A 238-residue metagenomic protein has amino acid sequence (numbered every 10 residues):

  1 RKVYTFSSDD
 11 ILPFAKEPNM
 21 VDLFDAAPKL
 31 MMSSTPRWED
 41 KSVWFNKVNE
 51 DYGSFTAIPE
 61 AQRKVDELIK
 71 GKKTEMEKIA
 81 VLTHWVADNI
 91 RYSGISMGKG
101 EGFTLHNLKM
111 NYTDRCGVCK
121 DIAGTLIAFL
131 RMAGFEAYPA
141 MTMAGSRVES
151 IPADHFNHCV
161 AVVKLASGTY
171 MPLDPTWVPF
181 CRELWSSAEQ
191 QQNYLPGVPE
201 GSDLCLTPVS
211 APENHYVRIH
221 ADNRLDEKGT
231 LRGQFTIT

Functional and structural regions predicted by a protein language model:
R1, K72, R115-V118, A137: A conserved hydrophobic secondary-structure block that centers on an alpha-helix together with its immediately flanking
R1-G100, E227, L231-T238: Secretory-pathway-linked proteins and extracytosolic
I58, E75, I79, Y112 (+4 more regions): Active-site-proximal structural scaffolding
Q62-R63, G98-K109, M143-G145: Short, conserved phosphate-binding/catalytic loop or strand-edge motifs used in phosphoryl-/nucleotidyl-transfer
I69, S93-K99, A144-E149, F156 (+1 more regions): Active-site-adjacent structural elements in folded domains
E77-V81, A87, S93, K99 (+2 more regions): Active-site-proximal cofactor/substrate-binding loop regions of enzyme domains
K120-S210: Hydrophobic/aromatic-rich core segments of domains that either
P199-T238: Long hydrophobic segments that form regular secondary structure
